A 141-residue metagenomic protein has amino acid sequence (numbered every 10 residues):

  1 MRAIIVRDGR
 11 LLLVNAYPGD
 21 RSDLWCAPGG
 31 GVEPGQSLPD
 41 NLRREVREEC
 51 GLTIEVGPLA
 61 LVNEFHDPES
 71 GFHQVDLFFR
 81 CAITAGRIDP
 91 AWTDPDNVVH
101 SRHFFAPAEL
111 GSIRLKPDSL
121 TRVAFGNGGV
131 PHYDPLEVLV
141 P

Functional and structural regions predicted by a protein language model:
M1-L11, P28-G31, R80: Conserved N-terminal beta-strand and adjoining loop/helix that marks the start of the Nudix/MutT-like hydrolase domain
V6, D20, A27, I54 (+1 more regions): Short connector loops at helix/strand junctions that flank enzyme active sites, especially segments positioning acidic
L11, G57, D76-F78, R102: Structural motif
L24, E69-V75, D94-V99: A generic structural micro-feature
A27-L59: The catalytic Nudix box helix
F65-D89, A124-F125: Active-site-adjacent beta-strand/loop module that shapes the phosphate/pyrophosphate-binding cleft
A91-G126: NUDIX/MutT-family hydrolases
T121-P141: Charged phosphate-binding loop/patch that engages nucleotide di/tri-phosphates or the phosphate backbone of nucleic
